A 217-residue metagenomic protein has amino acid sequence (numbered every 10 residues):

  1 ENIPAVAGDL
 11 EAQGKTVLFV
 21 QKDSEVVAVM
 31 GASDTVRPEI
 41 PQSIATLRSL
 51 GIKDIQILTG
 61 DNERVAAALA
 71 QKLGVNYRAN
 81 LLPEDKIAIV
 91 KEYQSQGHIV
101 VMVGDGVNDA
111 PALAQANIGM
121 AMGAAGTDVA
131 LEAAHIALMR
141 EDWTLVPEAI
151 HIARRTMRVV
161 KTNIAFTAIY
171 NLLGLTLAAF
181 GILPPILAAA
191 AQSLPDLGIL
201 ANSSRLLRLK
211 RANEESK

Functional and structural regions predicted by a protein language model:
E1-N108, A112-I118, H151-R154, N213-K217: Cytosolic catalytic headpiece
G51-I52, L73, N108-D109, A114-I118 (+1 more regions): Membrane-embedded alpha-helical bundles of multi-pass transporters
